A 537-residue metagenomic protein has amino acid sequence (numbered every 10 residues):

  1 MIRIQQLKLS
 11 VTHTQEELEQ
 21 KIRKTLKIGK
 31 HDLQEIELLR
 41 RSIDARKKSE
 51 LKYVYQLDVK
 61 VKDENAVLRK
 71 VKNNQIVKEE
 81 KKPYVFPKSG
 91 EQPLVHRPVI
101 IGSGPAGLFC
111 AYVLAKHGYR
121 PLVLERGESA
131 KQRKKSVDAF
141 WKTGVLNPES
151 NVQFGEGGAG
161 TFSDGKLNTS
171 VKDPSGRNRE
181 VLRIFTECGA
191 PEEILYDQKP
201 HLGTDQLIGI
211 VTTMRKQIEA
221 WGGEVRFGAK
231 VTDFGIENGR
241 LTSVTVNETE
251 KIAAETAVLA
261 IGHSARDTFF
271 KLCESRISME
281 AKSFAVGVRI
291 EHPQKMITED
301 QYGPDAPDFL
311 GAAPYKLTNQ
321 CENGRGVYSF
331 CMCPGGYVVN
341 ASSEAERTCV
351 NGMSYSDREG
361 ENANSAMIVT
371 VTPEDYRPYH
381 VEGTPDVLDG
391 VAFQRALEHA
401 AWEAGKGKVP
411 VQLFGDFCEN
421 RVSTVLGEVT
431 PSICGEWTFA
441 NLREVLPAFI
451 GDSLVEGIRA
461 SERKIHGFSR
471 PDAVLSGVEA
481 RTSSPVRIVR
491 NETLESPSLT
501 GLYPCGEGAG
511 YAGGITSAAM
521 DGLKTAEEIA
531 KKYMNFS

Functional and structural regions predicted by a protein language model:
M1-Y53, L57-S537: Residues forming the flavin
